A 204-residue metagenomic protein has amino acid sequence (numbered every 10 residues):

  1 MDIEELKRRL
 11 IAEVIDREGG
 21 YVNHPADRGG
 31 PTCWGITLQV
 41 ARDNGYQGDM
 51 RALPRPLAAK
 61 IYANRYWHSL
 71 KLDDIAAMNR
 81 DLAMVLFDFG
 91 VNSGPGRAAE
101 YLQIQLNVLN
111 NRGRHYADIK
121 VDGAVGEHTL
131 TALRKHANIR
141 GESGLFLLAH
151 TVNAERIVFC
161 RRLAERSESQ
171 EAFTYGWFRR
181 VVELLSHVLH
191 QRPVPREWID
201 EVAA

Functional and structural regions predicted by a protein language model:
M1-A204: Cell-wall polysaccharide-cleaving catalytic domain and substrate-binding groove, primarily in peptidoglycan/chitin
